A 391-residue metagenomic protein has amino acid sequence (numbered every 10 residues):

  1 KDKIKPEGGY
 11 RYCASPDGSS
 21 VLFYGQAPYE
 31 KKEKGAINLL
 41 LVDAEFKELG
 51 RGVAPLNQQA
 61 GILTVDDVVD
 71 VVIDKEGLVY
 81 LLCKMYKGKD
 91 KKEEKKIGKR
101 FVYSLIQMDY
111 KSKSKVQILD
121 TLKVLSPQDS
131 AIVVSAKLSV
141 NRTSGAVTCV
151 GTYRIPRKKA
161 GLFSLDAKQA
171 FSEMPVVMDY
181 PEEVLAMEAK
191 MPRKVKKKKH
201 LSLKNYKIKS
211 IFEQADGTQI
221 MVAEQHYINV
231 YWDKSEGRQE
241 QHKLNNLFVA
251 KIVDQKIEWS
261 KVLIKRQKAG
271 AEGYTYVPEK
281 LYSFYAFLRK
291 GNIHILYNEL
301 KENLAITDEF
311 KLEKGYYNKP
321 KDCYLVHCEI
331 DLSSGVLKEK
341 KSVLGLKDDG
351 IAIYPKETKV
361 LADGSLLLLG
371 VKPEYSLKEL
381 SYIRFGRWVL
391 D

Functional and structural regions predicted by a protein language model:
K1, G9, L40, E48-R51 (+8 more regions): Karyopherin-beta/Importin-beta family HEAT-repeat alpha-solenoid scaffold
D2-I118, R142-T143, V150: Solenoidal tandem-repeat scaffolds enriched in leucines and small polar residues
K3-S20, V68-V79, A136-A146, T152-R154 (+3 more regions): Structural signature of eukaryotic scaffold interfaces centered on beta-propeller domains
V21-G35, K84-F101, V150-I155, K159-L165 (+2 more regions): Short, conserved, GDST-rich strand-edge loop motifs in beta-rich repeat architectures
G35-E48, K95-K115, K158-P175, G237-K256 (+2 more regions): Beta-propeller blade signature
L119-K137, V176-L203, I257-F284, K321-V326 (+1 more regions): Conserved blade-ending motifs and adjacent loop-strand segments that build the rim/top face of beta-propeller domains
S210-F287: Long, well-ordered mid-to-C-terminal structural blocks that present hydrophobic/aromatic surfaces
K359-D391: Blade-level signature of beta-propeller repeat domains, shared across WD40, Kelch, NHL, RCC1 and BNR/Asp-box propellers
